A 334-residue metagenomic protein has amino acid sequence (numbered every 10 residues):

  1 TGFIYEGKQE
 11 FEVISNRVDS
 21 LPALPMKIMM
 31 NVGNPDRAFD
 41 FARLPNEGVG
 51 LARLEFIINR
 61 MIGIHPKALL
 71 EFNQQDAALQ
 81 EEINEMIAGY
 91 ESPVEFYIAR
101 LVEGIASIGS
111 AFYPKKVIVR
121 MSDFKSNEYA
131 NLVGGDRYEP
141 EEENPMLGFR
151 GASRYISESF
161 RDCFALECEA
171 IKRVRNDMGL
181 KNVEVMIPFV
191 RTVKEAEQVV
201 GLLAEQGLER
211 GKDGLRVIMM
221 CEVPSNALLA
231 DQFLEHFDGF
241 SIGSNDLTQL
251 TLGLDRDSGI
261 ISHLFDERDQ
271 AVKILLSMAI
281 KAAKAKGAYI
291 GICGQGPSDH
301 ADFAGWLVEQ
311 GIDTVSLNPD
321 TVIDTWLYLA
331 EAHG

Functional and structural regions predicted by a protein language model:
T1-G2: Conformationally flexible catalytic loops at phosphate/diphosphate-handling active centers
K8-Q9: Beta-strand/loop-dominated core regions that host nucleotide or nucleotide-derived cofactor-binding catalytic loops
S15-G334: Conserved alpha/beta-domain cores
